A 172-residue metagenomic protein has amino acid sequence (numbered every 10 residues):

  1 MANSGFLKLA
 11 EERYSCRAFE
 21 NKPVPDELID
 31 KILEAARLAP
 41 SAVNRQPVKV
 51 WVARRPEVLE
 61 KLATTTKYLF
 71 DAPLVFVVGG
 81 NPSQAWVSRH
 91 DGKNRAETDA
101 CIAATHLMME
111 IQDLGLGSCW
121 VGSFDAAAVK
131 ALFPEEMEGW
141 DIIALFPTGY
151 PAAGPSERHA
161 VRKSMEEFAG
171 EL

Functional and structural regions predicted by a protein language model:
M1-L172: Acidic, surface-exposed loops and disordered segments
